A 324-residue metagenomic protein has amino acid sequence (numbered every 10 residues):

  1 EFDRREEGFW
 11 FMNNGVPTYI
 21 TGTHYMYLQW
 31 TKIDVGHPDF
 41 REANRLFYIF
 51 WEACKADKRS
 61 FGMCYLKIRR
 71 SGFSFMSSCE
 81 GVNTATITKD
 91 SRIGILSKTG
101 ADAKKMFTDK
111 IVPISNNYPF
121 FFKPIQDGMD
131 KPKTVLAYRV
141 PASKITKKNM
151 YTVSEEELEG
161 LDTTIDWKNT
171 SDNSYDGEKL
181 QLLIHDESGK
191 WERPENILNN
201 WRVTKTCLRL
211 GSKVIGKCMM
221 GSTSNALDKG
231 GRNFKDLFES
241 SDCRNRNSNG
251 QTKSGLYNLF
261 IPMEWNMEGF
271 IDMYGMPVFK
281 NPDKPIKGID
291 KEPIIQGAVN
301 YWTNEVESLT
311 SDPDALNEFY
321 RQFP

Functional and structural regions predicted by a protein language model:
E1-F61, D109, P113-I114, P119 (+2 more regions): N-terminal accessory segments
R5-F9, G15, P132, A137 (+6 more regions): Conserved P-loop NTPase catalytic core
K58-G81: Walker A/P-loop
S71-G72, A103, Y175, W191-P194 (+1 more regions): Catalytic P-loop NTPase motifs of RecA-like helicase/translocase cores
R92-S171: Conserved nucleotide-state-sensing and coupling region of NTP-binding domains
I95, D166-W167, V214-T223: Structural recognition of the conserved hydrophobic beta-strand(s) that form the central parallel beta-sheet of P-loop
D186-K190: Walker B catalytic acidic pair
P194-V214: Short, conserved "post-DEAD/DEAH" coupling segment immediately C-terminal to helicase motif II within the SF2/RecA-like
